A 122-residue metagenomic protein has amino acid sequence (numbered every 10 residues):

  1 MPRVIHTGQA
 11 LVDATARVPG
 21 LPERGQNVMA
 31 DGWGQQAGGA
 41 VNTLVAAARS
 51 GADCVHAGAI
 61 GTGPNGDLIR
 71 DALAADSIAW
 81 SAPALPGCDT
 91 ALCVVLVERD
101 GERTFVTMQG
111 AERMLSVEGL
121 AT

Functional and structural regions predicted by a protein language model:
M1, D89-A91, E102: A structure-centric signal for secondary-structure junctions around beta-strands
M1-A59, P64-L68, A74, C93: Glycine-rich phosphate/adenosyl-contacting loop at the front of the ribokinase-like
V41-N42, W80-S81, V117-A121: A generic local structural motif
D53, A79, E102: Residue-level detector of anion-binding/catalytic polar loops
A59, L85, V95-T122: Conserved phosphate-binding/catalytic loop of the ribokinase/pfkB sugar-kinase fold
A72-G87: A glycine-rich helix N-cap at a beta->alpha junction
